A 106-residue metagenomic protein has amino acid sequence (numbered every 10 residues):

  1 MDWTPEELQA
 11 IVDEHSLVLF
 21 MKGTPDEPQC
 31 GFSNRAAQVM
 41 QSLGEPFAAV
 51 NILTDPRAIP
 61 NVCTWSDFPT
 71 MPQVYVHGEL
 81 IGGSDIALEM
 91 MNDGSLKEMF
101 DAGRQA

Functional and structural regions predicted by a protein language model:
M1-W3: Short gly/ser/thr-rich secondary-structure transition/capping motifs
E6, I59-T64: TIR-domain catalytic/interaction hotspot
L8-P46: Local sequence-structure signature of Cys/Sec-based thiol-disulfide redox active-site neighborhoods
F20, Q73-H77: Acidic beta-strand-to-loop metal/phosphate-binding motif
G44-I59: Thiol-based oxidoreductase modules, predominantly thioredoxin-like and allied folds used for disulfide exchange
T64-T70: Thiol/disulfide oxidoreductase modules built on the thioredoxin-like
V76-Q105: Non-catalytic, surface beta->alpha helical segment in thiol-disulfide oxidoreductase systems
